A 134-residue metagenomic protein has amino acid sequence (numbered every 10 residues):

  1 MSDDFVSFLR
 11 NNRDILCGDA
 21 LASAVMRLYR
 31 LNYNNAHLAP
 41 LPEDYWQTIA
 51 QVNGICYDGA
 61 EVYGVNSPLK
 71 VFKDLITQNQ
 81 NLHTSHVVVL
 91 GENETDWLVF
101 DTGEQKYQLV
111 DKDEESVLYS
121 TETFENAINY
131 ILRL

Functional and structural regions predicted by a protein language model:
M1-V99: A surface-exposed partner-binding patch
T48, Y107, T123: Functionally constrained cores in energy, signaling, and assembly domains
E94, E114-S116: Residue-level detector of flexible, active-site-proximal loop/helix-junction positions within diverse enzyme catalytic
T95, E104-Q105: Short glycine/proline-enriched coil/turn segments at helix->beta-strand junctions
L98-F100, L109, L118-Y119: Short helix/loop capping segments that flank catalytic or ligand/cofactor-binding pockets
Q105-K112: Short aromatic-glycine-(Arg/Gly/Cys) micro-motifs in beta-strand/loop hairpins
S116-L134: Compact, glycine/acidic-enriched structural inserts
